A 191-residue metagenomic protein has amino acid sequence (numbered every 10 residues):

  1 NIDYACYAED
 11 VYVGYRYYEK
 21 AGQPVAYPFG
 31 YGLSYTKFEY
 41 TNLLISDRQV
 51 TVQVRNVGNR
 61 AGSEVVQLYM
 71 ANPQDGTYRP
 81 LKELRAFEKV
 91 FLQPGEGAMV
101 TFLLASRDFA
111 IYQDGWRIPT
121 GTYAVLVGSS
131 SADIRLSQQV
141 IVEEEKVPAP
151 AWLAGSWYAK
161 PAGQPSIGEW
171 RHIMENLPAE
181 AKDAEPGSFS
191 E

Functional and structural regions predicted by a protein language model:
N1-S63, Y69-M70, T120, V125-G128: Secreted, periplasmic, or luminal enzymes acting at the cell surface/secretory milieu
D47-Q49, G97-T101, R135-S137: Intrinsic-disorder/low-complexity, polar/charged segments enriched in Ser/Thr/Lys/Arg/Asp/Glu/Gln
G58-G62, P94-E96, A132: Short flexible coil/turn linkers enriched for glycine and charged/polar residues that connect secondary-structure
A61-L68, P80, I111-D114: Short, hydrophobic/aromatic beta-strand segments
A71-G76, S130: Change "in extracellular beta-sheet-rich domains … of secreted and cell-surface proteins" to "in beta-sheet-rich domains
G76-Q113: Intrinsically disordered, low-complexity Pro/Gly/Ser/Thr-rich segments with frequent PxxP/GP/PP motifs and embedded
A105-W152: Terminal connector regions
P150-S188: Compositionally biased low-complexity segments at domain edges in trafficked proteins and select soluble regulators
